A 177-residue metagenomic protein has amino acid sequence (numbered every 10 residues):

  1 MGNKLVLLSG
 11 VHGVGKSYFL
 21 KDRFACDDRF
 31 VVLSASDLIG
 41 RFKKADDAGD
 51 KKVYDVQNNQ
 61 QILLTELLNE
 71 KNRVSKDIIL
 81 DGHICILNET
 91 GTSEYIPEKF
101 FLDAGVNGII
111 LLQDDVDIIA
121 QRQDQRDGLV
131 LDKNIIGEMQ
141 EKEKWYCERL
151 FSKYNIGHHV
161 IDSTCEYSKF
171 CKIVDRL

Functional and structural regions predicted by a protein language model:
M1-N3: Phosphate-binding P-loop
L8: Hydrophobic anchor at the beta1->P-loop junction of P-loop NTPases
G13: Walker A (P-loop) phosphate-binding loop of P-loop NTPases
K16: Conserved lysine of the Walker
K21-L63: Conserved substrate/cofactor phosphate-moiety recognition/catalytic segment in nucleotide-dependent phosphotransferases
V74-G82: Loop/turn-to-beta-strand initiation segments
G82-R126: ATP-dependent NMP and nucleoside kinases share a basic, alpha-helical "lid"
L129-K169: Small-molecule kinase domains that catalyze NTP-dependent phosphoryl transfer to phosphate-bearing small molecules
